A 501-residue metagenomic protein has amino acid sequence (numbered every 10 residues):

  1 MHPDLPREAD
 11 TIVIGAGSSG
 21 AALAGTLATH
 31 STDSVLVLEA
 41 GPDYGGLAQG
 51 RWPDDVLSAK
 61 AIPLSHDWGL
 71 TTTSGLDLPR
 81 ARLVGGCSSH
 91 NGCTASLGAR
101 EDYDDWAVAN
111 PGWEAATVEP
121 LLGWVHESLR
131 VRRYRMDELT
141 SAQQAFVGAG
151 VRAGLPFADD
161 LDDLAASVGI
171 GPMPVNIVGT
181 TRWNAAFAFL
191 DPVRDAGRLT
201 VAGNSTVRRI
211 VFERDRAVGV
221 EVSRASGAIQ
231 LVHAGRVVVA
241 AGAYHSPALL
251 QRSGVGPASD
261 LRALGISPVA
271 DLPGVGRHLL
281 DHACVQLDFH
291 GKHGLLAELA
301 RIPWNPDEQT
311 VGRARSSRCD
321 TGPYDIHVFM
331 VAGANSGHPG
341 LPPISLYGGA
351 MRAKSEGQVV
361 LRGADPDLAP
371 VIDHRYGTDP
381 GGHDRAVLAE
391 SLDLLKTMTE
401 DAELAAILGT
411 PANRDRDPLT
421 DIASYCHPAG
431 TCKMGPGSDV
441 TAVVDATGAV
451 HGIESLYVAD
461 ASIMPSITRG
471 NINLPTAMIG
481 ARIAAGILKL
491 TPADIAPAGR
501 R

Functional and structural regions predicted by a protein language model:
M1-A116, P120, L264, V269-G274 (+3 more regions): N-terminal glycine-rich phosphate/pyrophosphate-binding loop and immediately adjacent elements
T26, H30, S34-L36, G41-Y44 (+3 more regions): Glycine-rich loop(s) and the adjacent beta-strand/alpha-helix scaffold that form part
G92, G112-R209, E213-A217, Q286 (+3 more regions): Conserved redox-cofactor binding core of oxidoreductases
G150, G265-S267, D393-M398, G480-A493: Internal hydrophobic alpha-helix adjacent to the cofactor/substrate pocket in enzyme cavities
G169-V178, A202-G203, R208-E213, G219 (+4 more regions): A glycine-rich dinucleotide-binding beta-alpha-beta segment and adjacent secondary-structure elements that constitute
S267-V269, H383-I407: Flavin-binding catalytic cores
C284-L392, Y425-G430, V458-A461, P465-I467: FAD cofactor-binding and catalytic pocket of flavoenzymes
